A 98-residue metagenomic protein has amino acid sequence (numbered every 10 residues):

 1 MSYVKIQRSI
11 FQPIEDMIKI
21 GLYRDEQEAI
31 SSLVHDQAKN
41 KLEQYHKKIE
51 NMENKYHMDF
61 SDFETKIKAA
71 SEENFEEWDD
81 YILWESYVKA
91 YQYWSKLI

Functional and structural regions predicted by a protein language model:
M1-K66, Q92, K96-I98: Small, basic N-terminal interaction modules of short regulatory proteins
I67-S71: Short, charged/polar, low-complexity loop and linker segments that flank or interrupt alpha-helical bundles
N74-I98: Short, compact, well-ordered microdomains
